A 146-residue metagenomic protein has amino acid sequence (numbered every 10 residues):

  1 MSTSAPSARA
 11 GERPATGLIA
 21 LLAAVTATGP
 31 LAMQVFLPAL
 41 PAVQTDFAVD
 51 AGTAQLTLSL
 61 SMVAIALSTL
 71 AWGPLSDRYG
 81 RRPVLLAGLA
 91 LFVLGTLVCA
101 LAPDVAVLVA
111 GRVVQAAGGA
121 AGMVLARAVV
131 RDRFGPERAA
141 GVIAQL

Functional and structural regions predicted by a protein language model:
M1-P30: Cytosolic juxtamembrane N-terminal segment immediately preceding the first transmembrane helix of multi-pass
L22-T26, P30, T96, D104-A116: Helical-face signature of the major facilitator-like transporter fold
A23, Q55, L86, A140 (+1 more regions): Conserved glycine-rich helix-kink/hinge and helix-boundary motifs of the Major Facilitator Superfamily
A32, A64-S68, G118: MFS transmembrane alpha-helix packing/gate-lining sites
A39-A66: Extracellular/periplasmic helix-loop-helix junction of adjacent transmembrane segments in MFS-like secondary
D46-A48, G80, L101-V107, G118 (+1 more regions): Helix-breaking motifs and short loop linkers at transmembrane-helix boundaries and internal kinks in secondary membrane
L67-A106: Conserved MFS/SLC helix-loop-helix module at the cytosolic interface between two early adjacent transmembrane helices
G111-L146: Cytoplasmic helix-loop-helix junction between adjacent transmembrane helices in 12-TM secondary transporters
